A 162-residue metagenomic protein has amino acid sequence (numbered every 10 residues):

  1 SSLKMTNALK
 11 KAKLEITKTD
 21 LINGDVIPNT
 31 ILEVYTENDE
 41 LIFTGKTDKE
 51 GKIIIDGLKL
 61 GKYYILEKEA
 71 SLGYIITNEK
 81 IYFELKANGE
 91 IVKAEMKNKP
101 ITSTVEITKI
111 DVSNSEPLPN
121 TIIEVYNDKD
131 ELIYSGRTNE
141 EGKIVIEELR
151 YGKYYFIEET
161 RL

Functional and structural regions predicted by a protein language model:
S1-L162: Solvent-exposed loop/turn and edge beta-strand elements of beta-rich ligand-binding domains
